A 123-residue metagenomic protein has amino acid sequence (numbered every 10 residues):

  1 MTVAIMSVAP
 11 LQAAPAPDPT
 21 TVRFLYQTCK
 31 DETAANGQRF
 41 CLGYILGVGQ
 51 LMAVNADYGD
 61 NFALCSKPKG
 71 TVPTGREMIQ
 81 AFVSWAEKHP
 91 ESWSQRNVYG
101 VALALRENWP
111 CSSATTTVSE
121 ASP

Functional and structural regions predicted by a protein language model:
M1-S7: Bacterial N-terminal signal peptides
V8, N61-F62, P90: Generic secondary-structure boundary/loop-capping signal
V8-P15: Sec/Tat signal peptide C-region and signal peptidase I cleavage site
A9, G37-F40, V101: Generic detector of short, well-ordered, non-transmembrane alpha-helical segments enriched in hydrophobic residues
T20-S84: Short N-proximal segments of mature Sec-exported proteins
Q80-T117: Short, compact, well-ordered microdomains
E120-P123: Short, solvent-exposed mixed-charge patches
